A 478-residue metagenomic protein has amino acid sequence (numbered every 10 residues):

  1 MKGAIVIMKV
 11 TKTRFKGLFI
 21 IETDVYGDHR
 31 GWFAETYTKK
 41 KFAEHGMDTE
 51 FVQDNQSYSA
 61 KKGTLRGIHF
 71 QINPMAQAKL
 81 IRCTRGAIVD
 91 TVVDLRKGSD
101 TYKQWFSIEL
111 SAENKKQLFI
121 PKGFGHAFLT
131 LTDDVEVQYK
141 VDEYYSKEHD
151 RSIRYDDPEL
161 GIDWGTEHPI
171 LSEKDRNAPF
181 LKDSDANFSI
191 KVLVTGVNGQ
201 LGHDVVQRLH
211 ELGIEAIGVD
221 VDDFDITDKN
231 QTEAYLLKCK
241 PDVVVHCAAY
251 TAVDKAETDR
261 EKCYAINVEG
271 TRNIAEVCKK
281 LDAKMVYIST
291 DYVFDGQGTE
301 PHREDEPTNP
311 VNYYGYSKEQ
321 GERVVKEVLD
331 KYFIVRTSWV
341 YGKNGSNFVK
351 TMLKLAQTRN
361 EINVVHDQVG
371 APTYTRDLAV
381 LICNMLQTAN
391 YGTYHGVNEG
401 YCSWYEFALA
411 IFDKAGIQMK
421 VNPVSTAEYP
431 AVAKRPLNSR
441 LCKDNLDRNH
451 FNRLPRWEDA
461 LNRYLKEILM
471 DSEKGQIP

Functional and structural regions predicted by a protein language model:
V6-E113, D133-D134, Y144-S189: Non-catalytic, conserved peripheral segments adjacent to functional cores
L110-D133: Conserved metal-binding segment of the jelly-roll/cupin
P169-S172, R176-S189, L437-P478: C-terminal amphipathic/interface module of NAD(P)-dependent oxidoreductases and related NAD-binding regulators
K191-E211: N-terminal Rossmann NAD(P)H-binding glycine-rich loop of SDR-like oxidoreductase domains
K229-I266, V277: NAD(P)H-binding glycine-rich loop region in Rossmannoid oxidoreductase-like domains and their noncatalytic homologs
A265, E269-N273, K280, V293-V335 (+1 more regions): Catalytic helix-loop patch of NAD(P)-dependent Rossmann-fold dehydrogenases
R323-G370, R376-D377, C383: NAD(P)-dependent short-chain dehydrogenase/reductase
L381, T388-V432, L437-N438, E473: Mid/C-terminal beta-alpha module of Rossmann-like enzyme folds, strongest in SDR-family dehydrogenases/epimerases
